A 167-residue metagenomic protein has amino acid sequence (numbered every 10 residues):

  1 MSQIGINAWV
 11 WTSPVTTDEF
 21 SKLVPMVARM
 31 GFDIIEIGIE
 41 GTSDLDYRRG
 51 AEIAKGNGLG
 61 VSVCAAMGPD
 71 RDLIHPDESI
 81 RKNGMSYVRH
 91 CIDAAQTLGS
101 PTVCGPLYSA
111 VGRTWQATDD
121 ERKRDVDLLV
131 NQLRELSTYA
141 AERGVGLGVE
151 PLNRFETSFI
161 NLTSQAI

Functional and structural regions predicted by a protein language model:
M1, K22-R29, D44-A65, H90-S100 (+1 more regions): Acidic (Asp/Glu)-rich catalytic clusters
S2-A8, I35-I37, V61-A66, V103-G105 (+1 more regions): Hydrophobic faces of well-ordered beta-strands that scaffold small-molecule active sites in alpha/beta enzyme cores
I4-L23: Short, Lys/Arg-rich amphipathic segments at extreme N-termini
T12-D18, I37-R49, D72-I74, R113-T114 (+1 more regions): Acidic-and-aromatic substrate-binding clefts and catalytic sites of carbohydrate-active enzymes
T16-D18, S62, L107-Y108: Short, flexible, mixed-charge acidic loops at enzyme active sites
G56, E78-I167: Active-site acidic/histidine proton-transfer and metal-coordination neighborhood in alpha/beta enzyme cores
